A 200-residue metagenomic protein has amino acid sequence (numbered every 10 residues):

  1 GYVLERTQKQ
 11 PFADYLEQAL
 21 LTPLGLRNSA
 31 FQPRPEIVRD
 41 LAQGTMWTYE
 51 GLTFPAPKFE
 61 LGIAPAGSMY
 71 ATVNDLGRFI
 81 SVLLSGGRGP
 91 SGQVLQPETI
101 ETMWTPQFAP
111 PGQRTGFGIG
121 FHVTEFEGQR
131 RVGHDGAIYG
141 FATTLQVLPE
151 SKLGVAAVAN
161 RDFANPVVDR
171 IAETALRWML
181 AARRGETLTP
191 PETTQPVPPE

Functional and structural regions predicted by a protein language model:
G1-R6: Well-ordered alpha-helical scaffold segments within catalytic/enzyme domains
Q8-Q18, T22, F54-E200: Catalytic loop of the DD-peptidase/beta-lactamase superfamily, centered on the K-T-G motif and neighboring
L24-F31, I80: Short helix- or helix-capping micro-motifs that position conserved polar/aromatic residues at function-defining sites
N28-D40: Short, surface-exposed recognition loops and adjoining beta-strand edges that mediate ligand/DNA contacts, enriched
T48: Conserved "HGTGT" condensation-loop signature of ketosynthase/thiolase-family condensing enzymes that catalyze
